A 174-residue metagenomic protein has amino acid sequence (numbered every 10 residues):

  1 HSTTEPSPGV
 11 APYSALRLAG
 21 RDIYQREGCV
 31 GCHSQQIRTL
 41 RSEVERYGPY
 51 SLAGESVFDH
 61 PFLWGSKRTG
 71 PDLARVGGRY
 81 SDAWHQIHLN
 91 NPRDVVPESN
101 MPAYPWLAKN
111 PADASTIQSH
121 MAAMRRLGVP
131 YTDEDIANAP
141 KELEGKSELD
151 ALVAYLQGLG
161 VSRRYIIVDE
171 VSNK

Functional and structural regions predicted by a protein language model:
H1-Y13, E55, L127-T132, V153-K174: Post-cleavage N-terminal segment of exported redox proteins
S2-Q25, I37-L40, V44, T69 (+1 more regions): Electrostatic cytochrome c docking/interface patches
P12-Q35, R46-L52, L152, K174: Sequence/structural segment immediately N-terminal to covalent heme-attachment motifs in c-type and related
L18, D22, V30, P71 (+3 more regions): Solvent-exposed, polar/charged alpha-helical surfaces in well-ordered, non-transmembrane soluble domains, broadly
R26, C32-T39, G78, N90-N91 (+2 more regions): Detector for the c-type heme attachment site
C32, E98-A103, R163-V171: Surface-exposed patches in mature extracellular/periplasmic domains of secreted proteins
E45-L149: Electron-transfer interface patches adjacent to heme c in soluble/periplasmic c-type cytochromes and di-/multiheme
